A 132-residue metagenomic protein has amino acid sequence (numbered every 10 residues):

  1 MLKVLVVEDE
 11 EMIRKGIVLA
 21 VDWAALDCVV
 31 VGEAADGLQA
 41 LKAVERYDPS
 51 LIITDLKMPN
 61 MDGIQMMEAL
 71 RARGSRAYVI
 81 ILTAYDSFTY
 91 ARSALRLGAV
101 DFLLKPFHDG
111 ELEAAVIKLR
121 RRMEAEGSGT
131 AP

Functional and structural regions predicted by a protein language model:
M1-K3: Non-catalytic signal-transmission and effector/linker regions of two-component phosphorelay proteins
L5, V29-G32, D101: Structural signal for short hydrophobic segments within the conserved structured cores of catalytic domains across
E8: Conserved acidic carboxylate
E11-G32, R46: Two-component/phosphorelay signaling modules centered on CheY-like receiver
L41-A131: CheY-like receiver
